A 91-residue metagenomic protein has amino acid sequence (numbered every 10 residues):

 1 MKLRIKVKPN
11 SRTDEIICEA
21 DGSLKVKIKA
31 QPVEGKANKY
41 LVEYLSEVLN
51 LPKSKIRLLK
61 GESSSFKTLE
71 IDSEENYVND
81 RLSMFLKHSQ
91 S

Functional and structural regions predicted by a protein language model:
M1-K27: N-terminal first-folded block
V7-P9, A30, S73-E75: Non-catalytic surface loops within mature trypsin-like serine protease
R12, V33, N76-V78: Generic "edge-of-domain/loop-turn" microfeature
E15, K36, N79-R81: Short acidic, gly/pro-rich beta-turn/loop elements at beta-sheet edges and active-site/ligand-binding grooves
E19, S23-V48: Compact, glycine-rich, soluble single-domain proteins
K53-K55: Short acidic capping loops at alpha-helix termini that bridge into adjacent secondary structure
R57-S91: C-terminal structural segments of small proteins and small subunits
